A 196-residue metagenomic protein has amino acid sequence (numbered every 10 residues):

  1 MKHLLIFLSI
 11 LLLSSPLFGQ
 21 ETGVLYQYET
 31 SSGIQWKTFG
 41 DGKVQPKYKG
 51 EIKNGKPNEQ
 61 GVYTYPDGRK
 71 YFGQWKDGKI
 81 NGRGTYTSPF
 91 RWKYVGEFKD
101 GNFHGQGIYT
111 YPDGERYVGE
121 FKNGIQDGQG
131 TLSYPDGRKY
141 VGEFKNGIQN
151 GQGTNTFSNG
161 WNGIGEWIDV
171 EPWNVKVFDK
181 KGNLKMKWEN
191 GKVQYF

Functional and structural regions predicted by a protein language model:
L4-S14: Sec-dependent N-terminal signal peptides
S15-F196: Glycine/tyrosine- and acidic-biased, solvent-exposed loop/turn segments at the edges of beta-strands
